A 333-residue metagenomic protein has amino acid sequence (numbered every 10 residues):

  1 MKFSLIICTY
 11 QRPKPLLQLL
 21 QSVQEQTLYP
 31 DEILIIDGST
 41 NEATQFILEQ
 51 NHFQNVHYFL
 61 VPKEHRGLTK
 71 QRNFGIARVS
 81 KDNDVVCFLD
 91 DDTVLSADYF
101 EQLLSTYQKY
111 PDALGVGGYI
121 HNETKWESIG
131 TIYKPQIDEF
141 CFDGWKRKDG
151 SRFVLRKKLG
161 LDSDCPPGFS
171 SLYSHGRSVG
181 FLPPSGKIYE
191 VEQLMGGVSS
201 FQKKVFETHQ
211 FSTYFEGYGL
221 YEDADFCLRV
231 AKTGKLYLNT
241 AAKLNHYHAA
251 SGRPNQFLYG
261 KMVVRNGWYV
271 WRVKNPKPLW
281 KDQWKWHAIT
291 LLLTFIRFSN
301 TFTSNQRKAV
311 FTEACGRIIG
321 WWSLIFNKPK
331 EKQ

Functional and structural regions predicted by a protein language model:
R12-Q26: Short, well-formed alpha-helical segments that are part of the catalytic scaffolds of diverse glycosyltransferases
Y29, I35-F46, T93-L95: A conserved acidic beta->alpha catalytic loop
P62-K81: Glycine-rich, basic loop-to-helix element that forms the pyrophosphate-binding segment of sugar-nucleotide handling
D82-V94: Short beta-strand-to-loop acidic/aromatic patch adjacent to the donor-nucleotide binding site
D98-P166: Conserved donor NDP-sugar-binding/catalytic core segment of glycosyltransferases
L159-S171, F181-S200, A231: A recurrent flexible, glycine/aromatic-enriched loop bordering the glycosyltransferase active site that acts as
E192-H209, E216-A242: A short, conserved alpha-helix in the catalytic core of glycosyltransferases
L236-A309: Active-site-adjacent helix/loop segment of glycosyltransferases that harbors family-specific signature motifs
